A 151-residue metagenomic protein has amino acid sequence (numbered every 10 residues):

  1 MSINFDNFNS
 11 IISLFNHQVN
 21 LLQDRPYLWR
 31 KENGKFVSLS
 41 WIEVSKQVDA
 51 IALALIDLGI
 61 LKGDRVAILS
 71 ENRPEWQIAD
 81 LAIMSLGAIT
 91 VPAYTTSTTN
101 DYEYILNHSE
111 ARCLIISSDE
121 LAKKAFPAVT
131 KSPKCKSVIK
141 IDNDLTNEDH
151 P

Functional and structural regions predicted by a protein language model:
M1-N9: Flexible, non-catalytic linker and terminal segments flanking ANL/adenylate-forming cores
I3, Y27-L81, T98-E103: Conserved AMP-binding/adenylate-forming core of the ANL superfamily
F15, A79, A125: Aromatic/hydrophobic pocket-lining residues that form π-stacking "cages" and hydrophobic walls in ligand
F15-L39, L145-T146: AMP-dependent adenylate-forming
Q18, Q47-V48, K131: Hydrophobic/aromatic residues within well-ordered alpha-helical segments
A88-P151: Structural core segment of the AMP-binding/adenylate-forming
